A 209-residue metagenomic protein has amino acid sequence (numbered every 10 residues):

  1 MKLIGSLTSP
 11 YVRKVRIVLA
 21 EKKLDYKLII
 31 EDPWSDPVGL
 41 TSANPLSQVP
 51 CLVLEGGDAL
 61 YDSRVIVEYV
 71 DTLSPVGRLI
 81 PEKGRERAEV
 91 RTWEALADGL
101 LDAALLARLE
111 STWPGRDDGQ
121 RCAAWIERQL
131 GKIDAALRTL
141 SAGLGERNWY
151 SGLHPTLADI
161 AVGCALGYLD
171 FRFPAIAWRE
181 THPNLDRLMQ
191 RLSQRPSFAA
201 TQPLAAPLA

Functional and structural regions predicted by a protein language model:
M1-E127: GST-like domain detector, emphasizing the conserved glutathione-binding G-site in the N-terminal thioredoxin-like
S9, D159, R195: Conserved G/P- and acidic residue-centered "switch" motifs that form tight phosphate/ATP-binding loops in soluble
V67, D71, R91-E94, L137 (+2 more regions): Non-transmembrane alpha-helical segments in soluble domains of secreted/periplasmic/extracellular proteins
G77-E82, W149-L153, A177-R179, A199-P203: Short, hydrophobic secondary-structure boundary micro-motifs
A97-R187: GST-like fold's C-terminal all-alpha helical module
P114, A206-A209: Carbohydrate-binding/catalytic loop surfaces
E180-T201: C-terminal end-helix/capping segment
